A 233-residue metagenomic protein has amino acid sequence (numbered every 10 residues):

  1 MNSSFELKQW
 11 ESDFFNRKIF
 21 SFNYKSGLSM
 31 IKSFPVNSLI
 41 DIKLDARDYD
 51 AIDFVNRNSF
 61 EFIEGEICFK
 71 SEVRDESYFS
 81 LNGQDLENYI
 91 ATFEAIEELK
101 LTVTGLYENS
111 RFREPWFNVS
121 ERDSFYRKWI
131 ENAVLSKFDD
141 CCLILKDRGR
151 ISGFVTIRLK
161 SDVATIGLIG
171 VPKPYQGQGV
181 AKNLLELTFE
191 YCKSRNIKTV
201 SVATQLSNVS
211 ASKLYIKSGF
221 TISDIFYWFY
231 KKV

Functional and structural regions predicted by a protein language model:
R17-K25, D45-A46, I169-G177, T204-Q205: A short, internal acetyl-CoA/4′-phosphopantetheine-binding micro-motif in the GNAT/acyltransferase core
N23-E94, W228-K231: Acyl-donor-binding surface of acyltransferase catalytic domains
S26-F34, L168-K173, G177-E190, S194 (+1 more regions): Conserved acetyl-CoA-binding loop-helix of GNAT-fold acetyltransferases
P35-A46, V163, C192-T204: Conserved GNAT acetyl-CoA-binding A-motif
L44, D139-V155: Conserved beta-hairpin
R47-F62, Q178, K182, L206-D224: Conserved active-site alpha-helix within GNAT-family acetyltransferase domains
D50-F54, V119-K146: Active-site rim helix/loop that mediates acceptor-substrate recognition in acyltransferases
D85-L106, S110: A short beta-loop-alpha structural element at the N-terminal edge of CoA-dependent acyl/N-acetyltransferase catalytic
